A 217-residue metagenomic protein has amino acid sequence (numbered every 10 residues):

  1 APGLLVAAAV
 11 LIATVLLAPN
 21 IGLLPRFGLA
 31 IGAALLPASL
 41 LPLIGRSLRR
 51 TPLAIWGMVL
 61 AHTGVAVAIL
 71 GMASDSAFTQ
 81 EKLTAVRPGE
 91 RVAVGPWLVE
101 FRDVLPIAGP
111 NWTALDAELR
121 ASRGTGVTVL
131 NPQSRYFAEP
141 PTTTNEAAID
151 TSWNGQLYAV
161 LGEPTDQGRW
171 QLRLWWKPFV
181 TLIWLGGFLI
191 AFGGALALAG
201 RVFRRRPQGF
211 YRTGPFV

Functional and structural regions predicted by a protein language model:
A1-V94, V180-V217: Contiguous transmembrane helix-bundle modules in multi-pass membrane proteins
L83-R173: Soluble non-transmembrane domains of integral membrane proteins
W176-P178: Short beta-strand-plus-loop segments that form exposed binding edges in beta-rich domains
